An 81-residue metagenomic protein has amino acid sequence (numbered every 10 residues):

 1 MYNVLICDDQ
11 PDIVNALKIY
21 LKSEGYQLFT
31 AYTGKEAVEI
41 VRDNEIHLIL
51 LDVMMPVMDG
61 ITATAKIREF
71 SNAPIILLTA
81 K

Functional and structural regions predicted by a protein language model:
C7-D8, A31, I49: Conserved sequence signature across two-component system core domains
D8, D52, T79: Active-site residues of response regulator receiver
P11-F29: Two-component/phosphorelay signaling modules centered on CheY-like receiver
Y32-E36, D59-T62: Acidic catalytic/metal-coordinating carboxylates
R42-N44, K66-A73: Conserved phosphotransfer cores of two-component systems
N44-L50: Active-site beta3 strand of CheY-like receiver
M55: Receiver (REC) domain active-site loop signature in two-component systems and cognate sites in sensor histidine kinases
N72-K81: A short, hydrophobic beta-strand element within the central beta-sheet of small alpha/beta folds
